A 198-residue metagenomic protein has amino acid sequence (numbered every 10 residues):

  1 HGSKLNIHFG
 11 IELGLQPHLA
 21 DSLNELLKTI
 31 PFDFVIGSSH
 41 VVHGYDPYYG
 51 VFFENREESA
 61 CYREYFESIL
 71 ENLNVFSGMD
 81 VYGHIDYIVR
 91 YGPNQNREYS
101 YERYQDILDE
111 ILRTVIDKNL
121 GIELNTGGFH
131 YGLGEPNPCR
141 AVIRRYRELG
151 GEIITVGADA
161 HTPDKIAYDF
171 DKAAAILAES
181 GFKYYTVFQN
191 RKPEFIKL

Functional and structural regions predicted by a protein language model:
H1-D117: Extended substrate/RNA-proximal surfaces in nucleic-acid metabolism proteins
H43, Q95-L198: Charged catalytic cores and adjacent phosphate/nucleic-acid-binding surfaces used for phosphate/nucleic-acid chemistry
